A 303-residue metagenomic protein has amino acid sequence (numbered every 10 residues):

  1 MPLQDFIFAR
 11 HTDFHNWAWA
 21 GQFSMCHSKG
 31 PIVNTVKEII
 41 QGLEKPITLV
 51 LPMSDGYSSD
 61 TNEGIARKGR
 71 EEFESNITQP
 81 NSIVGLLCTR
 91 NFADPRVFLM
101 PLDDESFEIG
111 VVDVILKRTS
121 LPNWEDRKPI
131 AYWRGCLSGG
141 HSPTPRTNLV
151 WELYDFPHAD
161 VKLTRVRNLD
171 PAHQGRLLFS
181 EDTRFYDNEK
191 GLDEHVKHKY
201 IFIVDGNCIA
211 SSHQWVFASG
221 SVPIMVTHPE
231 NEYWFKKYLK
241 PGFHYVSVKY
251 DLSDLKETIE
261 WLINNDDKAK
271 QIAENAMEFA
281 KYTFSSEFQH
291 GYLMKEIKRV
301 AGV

Functional and structural regions predicted by a protein language model:
M1-G191: Secretory-pathway glycan-assembly enzymes, especially type II membrane glycosyltransferases that use nucleotide-sugar
E189-V303: Catalytic binding pocket for nucleotide-activated donors in carbohydrate/polymer assembly enzymes
